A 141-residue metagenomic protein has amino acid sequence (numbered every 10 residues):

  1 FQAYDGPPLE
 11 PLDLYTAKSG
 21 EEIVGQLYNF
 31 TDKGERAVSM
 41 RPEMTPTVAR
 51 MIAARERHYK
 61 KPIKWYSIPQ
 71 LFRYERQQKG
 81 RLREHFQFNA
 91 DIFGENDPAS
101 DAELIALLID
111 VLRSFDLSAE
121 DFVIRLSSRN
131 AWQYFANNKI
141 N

Functional and structural regions predicted by a protein language model:
F1-N141: TRNA-recognition modules of translation machinery and tRNA-sensing kinases, especially anticodon-binding
